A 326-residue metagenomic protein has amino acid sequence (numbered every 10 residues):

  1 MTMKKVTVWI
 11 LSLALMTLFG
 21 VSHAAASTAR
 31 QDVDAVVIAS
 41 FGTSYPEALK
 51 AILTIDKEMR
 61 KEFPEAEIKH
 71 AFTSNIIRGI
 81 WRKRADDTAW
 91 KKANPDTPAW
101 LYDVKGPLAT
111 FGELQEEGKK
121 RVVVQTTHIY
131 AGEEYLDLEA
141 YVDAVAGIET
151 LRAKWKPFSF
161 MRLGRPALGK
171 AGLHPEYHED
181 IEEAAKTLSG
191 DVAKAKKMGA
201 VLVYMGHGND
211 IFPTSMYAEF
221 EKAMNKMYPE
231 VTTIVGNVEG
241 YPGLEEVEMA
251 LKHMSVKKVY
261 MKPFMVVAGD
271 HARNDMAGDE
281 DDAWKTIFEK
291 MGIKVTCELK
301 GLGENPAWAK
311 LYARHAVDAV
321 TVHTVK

Functional and structural regions predicted by a protein language model:
M1-I10: Bacterial N-terminal signal peptides that target proteins for export
V8, V21-S27: Short, surface-exposed loop and linker segments with low hydrophobicity and enrichment for Pro/Ser/Thr
I10-G20: Bacterial N-terminal signal peptides
A25-K326: Active-site-proximal alpha-helix that buttresses catalytic centers in soluble enzyme cores
